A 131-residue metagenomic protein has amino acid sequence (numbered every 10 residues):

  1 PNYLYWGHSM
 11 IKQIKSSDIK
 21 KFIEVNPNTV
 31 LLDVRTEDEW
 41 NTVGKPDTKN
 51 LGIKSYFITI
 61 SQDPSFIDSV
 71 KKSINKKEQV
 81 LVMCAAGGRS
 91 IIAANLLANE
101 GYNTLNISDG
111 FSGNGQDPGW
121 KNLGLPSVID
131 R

Functional and structural regions predicted by a protein language model:
P1-S9: Short, Lys/Arg-enriched N-terminal segments with co-localized hydrophobic residues within the first ~10-30 amino acids
M10-T29, E37-Q79, S90-R131: Rhodanese-like catalytic fold shared by cysteine-dependent sulfurtransferases and DSP/PTP-type phosphatases
D33: Conserved active-site aspartate in kinases
V82-M83: Short, surface-exposed ligand- or partner-binding patches at beta-edge/loop junctions that are enriched in aromatics
